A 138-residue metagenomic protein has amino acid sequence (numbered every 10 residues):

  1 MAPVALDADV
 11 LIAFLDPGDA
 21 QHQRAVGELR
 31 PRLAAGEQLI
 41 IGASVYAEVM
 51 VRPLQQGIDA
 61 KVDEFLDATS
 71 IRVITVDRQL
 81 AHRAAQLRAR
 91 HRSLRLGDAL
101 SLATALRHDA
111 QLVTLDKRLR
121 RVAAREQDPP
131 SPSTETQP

Functional and structural regions predicted by a protein language model:
A2-V4, P17, Q23-H91, A103-V113 (+2 more regions): PIN-domain endoribonuclease scaffold, especially VapC-family toxins
V4-A13: Asp-based phosphoryl-transfer active-site loop
L11, R118-L119: Catalytic metal-binding/acid-base residues of hydrolase active sites
L94: Short glycine/threonine-rich catalytic loop with a Thr-x-Gly-x-Asp
G97: Glycine-rich, Arg-bearing micro-motifs that act as flexible, cationic patches
T136-Q137: Asp-based, Mg2+/Mn2+-dependent phosphohydrolase catalytic module
